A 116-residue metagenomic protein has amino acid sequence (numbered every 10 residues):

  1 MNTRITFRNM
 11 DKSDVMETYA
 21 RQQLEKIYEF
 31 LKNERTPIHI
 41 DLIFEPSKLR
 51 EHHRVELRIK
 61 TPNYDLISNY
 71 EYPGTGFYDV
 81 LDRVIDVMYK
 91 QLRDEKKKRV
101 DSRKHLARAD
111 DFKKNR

Functional and structural regions predicted by a protein language model:
M1-R116: N-terminal, polar/charged subdomain of small-to-medium soluble alpha/beta proteins
